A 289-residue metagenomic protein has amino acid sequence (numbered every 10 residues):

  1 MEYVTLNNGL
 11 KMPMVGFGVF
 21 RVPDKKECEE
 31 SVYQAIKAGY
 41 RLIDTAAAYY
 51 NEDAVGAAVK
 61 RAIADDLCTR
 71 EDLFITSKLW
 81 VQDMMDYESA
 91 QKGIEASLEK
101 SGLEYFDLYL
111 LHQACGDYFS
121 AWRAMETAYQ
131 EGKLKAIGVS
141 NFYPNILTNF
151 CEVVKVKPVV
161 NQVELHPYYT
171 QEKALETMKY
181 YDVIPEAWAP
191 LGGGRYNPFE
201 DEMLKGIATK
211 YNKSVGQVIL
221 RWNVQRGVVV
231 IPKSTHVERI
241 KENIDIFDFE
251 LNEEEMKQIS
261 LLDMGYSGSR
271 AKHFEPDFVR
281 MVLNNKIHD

Functional and structural regions predicted by a protein language model:
M1-L73, L191, I287-D289: N-terminal binding-site loop/beta-alpha segment at the start of enzyme catalytic domains that lines or forms
N7, S89-L110, T127-E131: CE4/NodB-like, metal-dependent polysaccharide N-deacetylase domain that modifies extracellular/periplasmic N-acetylated
V22-K26, A46-A54, Q82-E88, A114-Y118 (+2 more regions): Acidic-and-aromatic substrate-binding clefts and catalytic sites of carbohydrate-active enzymes
P23-I36, M85-K100, S120, N145-T148 (+1 more regions): Short, acidic/polar
Y40, L103-F106, L134, P158: A structural motif
D53-A64, I94-L98, M125-E126, L147: Short, well-ordered amphipathic alpha-helices
T69-D83, D107-A114, N141: A short, structured active-site edge motif that brings together acidic residues
Q113-D289: Beta/alpha (TIM)-barrel catalytic core signal, keyed to glycine-rich beta->alpha loops juxtaposed to Asp/Glu that bind
